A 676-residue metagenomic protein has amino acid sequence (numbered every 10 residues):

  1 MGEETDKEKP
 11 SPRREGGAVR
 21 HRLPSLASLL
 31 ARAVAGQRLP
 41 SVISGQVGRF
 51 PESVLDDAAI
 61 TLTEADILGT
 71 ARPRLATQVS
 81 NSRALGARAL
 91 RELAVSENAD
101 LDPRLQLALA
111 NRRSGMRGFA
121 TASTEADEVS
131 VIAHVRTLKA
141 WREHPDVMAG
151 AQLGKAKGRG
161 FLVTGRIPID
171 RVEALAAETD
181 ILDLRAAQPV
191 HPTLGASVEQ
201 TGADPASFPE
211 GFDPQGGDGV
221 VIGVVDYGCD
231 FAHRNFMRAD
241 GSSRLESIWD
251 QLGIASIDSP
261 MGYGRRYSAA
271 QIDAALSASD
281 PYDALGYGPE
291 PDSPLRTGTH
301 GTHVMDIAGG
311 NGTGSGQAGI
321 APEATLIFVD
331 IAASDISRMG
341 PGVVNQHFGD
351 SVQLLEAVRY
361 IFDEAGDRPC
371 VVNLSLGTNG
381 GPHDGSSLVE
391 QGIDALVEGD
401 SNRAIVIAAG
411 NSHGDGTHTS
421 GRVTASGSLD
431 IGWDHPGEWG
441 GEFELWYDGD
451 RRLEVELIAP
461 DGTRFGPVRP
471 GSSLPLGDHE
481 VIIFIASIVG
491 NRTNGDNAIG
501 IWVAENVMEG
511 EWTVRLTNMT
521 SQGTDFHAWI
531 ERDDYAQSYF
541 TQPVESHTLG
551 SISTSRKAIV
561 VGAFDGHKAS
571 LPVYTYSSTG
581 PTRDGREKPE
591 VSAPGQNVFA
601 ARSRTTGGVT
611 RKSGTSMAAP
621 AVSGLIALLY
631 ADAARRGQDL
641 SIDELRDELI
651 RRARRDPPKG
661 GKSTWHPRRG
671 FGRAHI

Functional and structural regions predicted by a protein language model:
G2-D213, D218-V221, D240-G241, D335 (+1 more regions): Autoinhibitory N-terminal propeptides
M116-T121, G340, A365, P369-S375 (+3 more regions): C-terminal subdomain of the subtilisin-like protease fold in secreted/lumenal serine endopeptidases
A187, I331, E356-D384, A408-A409 (+1 more regions): Short acidic, glycine-rich surface-loop motifs adjacent to enzyme active sites
P209-D350, D367-C370, G381, G385 (+7 more regions): Subtilisin-like serine protease catalytic core
W249-D250, P260-S277, N402, D415-M508 (+2 more regions): Extracellular S/T/G-rich loop segment that most often corresponds to the catalytic His/Ser-adjacent loop
M305-A308, G314, I327-D335, F362-C370 (+5 more regions): Hydrolase catalytic cores
V371, V389-S420, T424, R673-H675: Catalytic cores of secreted or luminal carbohydrate-active enzymes
S521-D533: Edge beta-strands of jelly-roll/beta-sandwich modules across compartments, strongly enriched in secreted/luminal
